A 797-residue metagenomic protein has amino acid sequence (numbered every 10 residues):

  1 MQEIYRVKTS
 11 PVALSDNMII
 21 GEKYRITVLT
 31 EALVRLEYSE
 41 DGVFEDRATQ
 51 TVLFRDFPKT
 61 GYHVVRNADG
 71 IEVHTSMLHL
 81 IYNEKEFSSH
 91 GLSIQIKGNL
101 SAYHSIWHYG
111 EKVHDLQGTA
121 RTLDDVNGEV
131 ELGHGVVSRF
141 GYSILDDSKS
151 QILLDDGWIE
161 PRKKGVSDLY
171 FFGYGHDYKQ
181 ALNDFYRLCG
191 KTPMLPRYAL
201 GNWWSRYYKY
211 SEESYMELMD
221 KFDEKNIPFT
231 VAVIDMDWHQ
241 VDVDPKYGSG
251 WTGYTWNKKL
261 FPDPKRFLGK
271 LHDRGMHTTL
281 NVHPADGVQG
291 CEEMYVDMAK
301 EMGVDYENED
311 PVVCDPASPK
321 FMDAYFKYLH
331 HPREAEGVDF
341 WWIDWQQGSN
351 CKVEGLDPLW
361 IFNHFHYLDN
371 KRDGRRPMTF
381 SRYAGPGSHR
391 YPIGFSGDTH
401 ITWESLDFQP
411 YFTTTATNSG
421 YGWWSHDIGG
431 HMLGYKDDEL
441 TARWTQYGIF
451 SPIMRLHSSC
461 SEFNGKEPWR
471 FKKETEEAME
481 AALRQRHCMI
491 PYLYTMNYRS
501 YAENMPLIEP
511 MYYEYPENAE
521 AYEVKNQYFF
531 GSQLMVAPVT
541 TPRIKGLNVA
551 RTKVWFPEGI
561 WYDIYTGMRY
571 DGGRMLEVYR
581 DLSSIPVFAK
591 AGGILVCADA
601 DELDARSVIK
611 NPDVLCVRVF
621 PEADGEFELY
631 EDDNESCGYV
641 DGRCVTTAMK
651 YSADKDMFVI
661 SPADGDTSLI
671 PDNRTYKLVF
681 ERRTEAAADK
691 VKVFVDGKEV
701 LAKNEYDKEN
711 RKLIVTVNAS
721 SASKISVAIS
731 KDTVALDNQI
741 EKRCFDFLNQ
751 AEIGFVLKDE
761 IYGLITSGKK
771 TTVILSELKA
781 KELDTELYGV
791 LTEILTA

Functional and structural regions predicted by a protein language model:
I4-Y5, L29-A68: A low-complexity, Ser/Thr/Gly/Pro-enriched, surface-exposed linker/loop concept that marks segments flanking
I26, V34-L36, V73-L80, M535-P538 (+1 more regions): Short, well-ordered beta-strand segments enriched in hydrophobic/aromatic residues
R47-G61, V304, Y562-L582, A688-T716: Solvent-exposed beta-strand/loop surfaces of large extracellular or lumenal domains
T51, Y82-D115, D599-R606, D732-L775: Glycine/proline-rich low-complexity spacer/linker segments in large multi-domain proteins
H63-A199, R206-Y207, E212-E213, M219-E224 (+2 more regions): Catalytic and substrate-binding clefts that recognize carbohydrates or anionic sugar/phosphate headgroups
G70-E72, L78-H79, K703-S726: A surface-exposed beta-strand-loop module
Y103-I106, P228-M479, E514-N518, V524 (+1 more regions): Aromatic- and carboxylate-enriched substrate-binding clefts and catalytic-loop regions of carbohydrate-active enzymes
Y367, P386-G394, F408-F412, A416-H426 (+2 more regions): Catalytic core of carbohydrate-active enzymes
